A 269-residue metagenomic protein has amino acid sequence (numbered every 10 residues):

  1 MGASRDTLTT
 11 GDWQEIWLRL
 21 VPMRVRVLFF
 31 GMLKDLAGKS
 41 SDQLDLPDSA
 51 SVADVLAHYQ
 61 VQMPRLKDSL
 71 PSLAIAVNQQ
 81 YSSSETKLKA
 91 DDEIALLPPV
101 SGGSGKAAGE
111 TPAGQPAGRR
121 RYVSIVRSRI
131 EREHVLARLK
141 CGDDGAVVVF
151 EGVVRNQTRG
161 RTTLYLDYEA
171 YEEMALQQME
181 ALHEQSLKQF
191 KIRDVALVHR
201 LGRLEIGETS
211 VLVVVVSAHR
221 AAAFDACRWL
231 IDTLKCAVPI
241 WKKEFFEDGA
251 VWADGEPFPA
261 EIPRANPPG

Functional and structural regions predicted by a protein language model:
G2-T9: Extreme N-terminal basic, low-complexity initiation segments that serve as generic localization/processing leaders
G11-G118: Ubiquitin-like/PB1-type beta-grasp interaction modules and other compact soluble beta-rich domains
R26-F30, L36, E93-P99, G105-S210 (+3 more regions): N-terminal, polar/charged subdomain of small-to-medium soluble alpha/beta proteins
